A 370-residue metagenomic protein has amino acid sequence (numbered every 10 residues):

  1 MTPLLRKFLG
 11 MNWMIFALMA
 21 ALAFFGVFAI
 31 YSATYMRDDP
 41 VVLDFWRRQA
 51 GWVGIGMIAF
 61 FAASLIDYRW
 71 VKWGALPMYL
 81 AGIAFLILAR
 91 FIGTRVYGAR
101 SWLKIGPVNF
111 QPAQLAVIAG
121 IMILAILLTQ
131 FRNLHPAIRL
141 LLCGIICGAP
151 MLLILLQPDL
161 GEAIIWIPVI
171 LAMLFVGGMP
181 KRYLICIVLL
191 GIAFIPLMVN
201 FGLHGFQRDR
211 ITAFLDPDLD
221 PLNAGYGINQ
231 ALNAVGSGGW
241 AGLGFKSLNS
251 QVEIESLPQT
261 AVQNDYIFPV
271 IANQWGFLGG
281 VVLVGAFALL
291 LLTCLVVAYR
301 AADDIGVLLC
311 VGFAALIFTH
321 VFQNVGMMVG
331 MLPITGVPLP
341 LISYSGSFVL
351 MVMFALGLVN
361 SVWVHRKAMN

Functional and structural regions predicted by a protein language model:
M1-F8, P40: Cytosolic juxtamembrane amphipathic/interface segments immediately preceding and feeding into a transmembrane helix
M1-T2, I30, H320-N370: A juxtamembrane structural motif centered on a specific transmembrane helix
F16-S32, M36-N229, D265, P269-V329 (+1 more regions): Hydrophobic alpha-helical transmembrane segments of multi-pass inner membrane proteins, especially in bacterial systems
G106-A116, L156-P158, G239, L243-G244 (+1 more regions): Glycine/serine-rich anion-binding loops at beta->alpha junctions that coordinate negatively charged ligand groups
D159-I164, L243-L248, V262-N264, V281 (+2 more regions): Transmembrane helix boundary and interhelical junction motifs in multipass membrane proteins
I165-W166, S247-I254, A286, M328-G336 (+1 more regions): Re-entrant/interfacial helical elements at transmembrane boundaries that shape and gate the permeation pathway
G225-K246: Extracytosolic (periplasmic/ER-lumenal) interhelical loops and adjacent juxtamembrane/interface segments of multi-pass
W240-W275: Long extracytoplasmic/lumenal interhelical loops at the membrane interface of multi-pass membrane proteins
